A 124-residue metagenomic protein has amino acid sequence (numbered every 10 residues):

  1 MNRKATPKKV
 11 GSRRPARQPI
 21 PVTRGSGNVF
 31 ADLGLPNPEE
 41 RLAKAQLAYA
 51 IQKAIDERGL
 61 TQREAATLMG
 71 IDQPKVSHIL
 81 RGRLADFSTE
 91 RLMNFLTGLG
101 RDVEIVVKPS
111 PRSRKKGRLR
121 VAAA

Functional and structural regions predicted by a protein language model:
M1-Y49, S113-A124: N-terminal flexible/basic segments that precede or flank functional cores
K44-L60: Short, amphipathic alpha-helical "recognition" segments used to contact nucleic acids or chromatin
L60-S77: Short alpha-helical DNA-recognition segment
L68-G70, S110-K115: Glycine/charge-rich, flexible interdomain linkers and switch-proximal surface loops that mediate coupling
L80, V107: DNA major-groove recognition helix of helix-turn-helix
R83-T89: Short, solvent-exposed alpha-helical "recognition" segments
T89-V106: DNA major-groove recognition helix of helix-turn-helix/homeodomain DNA-binding modules
